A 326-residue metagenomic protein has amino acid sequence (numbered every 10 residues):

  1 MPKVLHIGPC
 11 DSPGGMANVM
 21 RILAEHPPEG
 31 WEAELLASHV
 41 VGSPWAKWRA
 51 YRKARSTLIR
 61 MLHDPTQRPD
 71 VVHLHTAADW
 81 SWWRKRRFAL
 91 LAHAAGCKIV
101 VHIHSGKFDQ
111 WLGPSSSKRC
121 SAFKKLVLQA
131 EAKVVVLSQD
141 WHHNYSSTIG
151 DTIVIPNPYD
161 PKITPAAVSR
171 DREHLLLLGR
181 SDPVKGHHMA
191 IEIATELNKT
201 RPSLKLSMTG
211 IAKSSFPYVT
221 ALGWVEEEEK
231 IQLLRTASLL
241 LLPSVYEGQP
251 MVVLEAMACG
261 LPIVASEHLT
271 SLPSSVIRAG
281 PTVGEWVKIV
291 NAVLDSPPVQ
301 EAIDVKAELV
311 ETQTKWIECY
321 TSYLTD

Functional and structural regions predicted by a protein language model:
L5, Y159, A166-K185, I191-N198: Conserved donor-binding/catalytic core segment of Leloir-type glycosyltransferases
H73, L240-L241, V264: A short hydrophobic beta-strand element within the catalytic core of glycosyltransferases that build diverse glycans
A122-T164: Donor nucleotide-sugar binding/catalytic pocket of nucleotide-sugar-dependent glycosyltransferases
W224-V225, Q232-A237: Short alpha-helical donor nucleotide-sugar binding micro-motif in glycosyltransferases
V245: Aromatic "clamp/platform" in nucleotide-sugar-dependent glycosyltransferases that forms part of the donor/acceptor
V253, P262-A265: Short hydrophobic beta-strand element within catalytic cores of glycosyltransferases and related nucleotide-activated
L272-A292: Change "using UDP/GDP/dTDP sugars" to "using nucleotide sugars
P297-T325: A charged, aromatic-enriched C-terminal amphipathic alpha-helix characteristic of glycosyltransferases across folds
